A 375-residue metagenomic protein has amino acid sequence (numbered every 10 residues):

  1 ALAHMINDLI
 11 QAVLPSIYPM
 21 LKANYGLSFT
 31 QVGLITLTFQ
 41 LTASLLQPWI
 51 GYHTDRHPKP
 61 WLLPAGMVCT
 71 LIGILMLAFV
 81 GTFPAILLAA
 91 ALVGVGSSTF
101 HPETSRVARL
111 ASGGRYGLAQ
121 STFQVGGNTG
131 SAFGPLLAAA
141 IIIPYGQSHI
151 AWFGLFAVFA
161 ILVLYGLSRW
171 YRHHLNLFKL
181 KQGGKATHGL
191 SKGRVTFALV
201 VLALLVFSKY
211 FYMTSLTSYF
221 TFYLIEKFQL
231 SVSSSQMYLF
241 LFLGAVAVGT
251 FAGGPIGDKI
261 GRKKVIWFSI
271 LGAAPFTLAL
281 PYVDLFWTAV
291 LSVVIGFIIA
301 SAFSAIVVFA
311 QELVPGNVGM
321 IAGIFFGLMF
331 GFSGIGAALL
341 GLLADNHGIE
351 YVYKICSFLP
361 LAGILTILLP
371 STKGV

Functional and structural regions predicted by a protein language model:
A12, Q40-P48, S131-A132, L243-F251 (+1 more regions): Residue-level signature of mid-helix packing/kink "hotspots" within the transmembrane helices of 12-pass Major
L14-P15, T196-A247: Extracytoplasmic gate region of multi-pass secondary transporters
G26, P58, F79-P84, G113 (+3 more regions): Helix-breaking motifs and short loop linkers at transmembrane-helix boundaries and internal kinks in secondary membrane
L45-F83: Conserved MFS/SLC helix-loop-helix module at the cytosolic interface between two early adjacent transmembrane helices
W61-M76, K264-L278, S357: Structural signature of the two symmetry-related core transmembrane helices
A89-G126: Cytoplasmic helix-loop-helix junction between adjacent transmembrane helices in 12-TM secondary transporters
F123-R172: Helix-loop-helix hairpin linking two adjacent transmembrane segments in secondary transporters
G257-I306: C-terminal transmembrane helical hairpin of 12-TM major facilitator-type secondary transporters
